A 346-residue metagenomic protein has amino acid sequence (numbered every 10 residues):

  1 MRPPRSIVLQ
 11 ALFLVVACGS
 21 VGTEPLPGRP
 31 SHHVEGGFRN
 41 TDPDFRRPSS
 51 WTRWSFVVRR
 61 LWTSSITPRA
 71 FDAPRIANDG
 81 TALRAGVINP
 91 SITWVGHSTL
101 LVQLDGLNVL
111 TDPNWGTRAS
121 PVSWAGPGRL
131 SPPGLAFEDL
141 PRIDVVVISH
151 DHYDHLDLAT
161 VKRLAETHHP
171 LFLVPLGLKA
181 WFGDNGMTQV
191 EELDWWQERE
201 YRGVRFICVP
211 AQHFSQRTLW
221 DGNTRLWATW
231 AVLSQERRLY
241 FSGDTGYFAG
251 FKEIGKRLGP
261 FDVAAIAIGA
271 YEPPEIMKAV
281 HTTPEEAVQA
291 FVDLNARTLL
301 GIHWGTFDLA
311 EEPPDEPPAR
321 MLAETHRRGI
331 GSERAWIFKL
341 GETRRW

Functional and structural regions predicted by a protein language model:
V8-A17: Bacterial N-terminal signal peptides
C18-D139, L233-G243, D262-G269, A323 (+1 more regions): Metallo-beta-lactamase
G19-F45, V145, T160, L171-L173 (+3 more regions): Cap/insert and terminal regions of metallo-dependent hydrolase folds
I66-N89, V174-R237, R320-E342: Metallo-beta-lactamase
T99-Q103, E200-D262, K278, T282-E286: Catalytic core of the metallo-beta-lactamase
P113-P133, F214-G222, E272-H281, D308: Acidic/histidine-rich helix-loop elements that form or flank divalent-metal/phosphate-binding sites at the catalytic
P113-W115, D151, A211-H213, G243-T245 (+2 more regions): Active-site metal-binding loops of divalent metal-dependent hydrolases
S123-L173, Q189, G259-A265: Active-site metal-binding motif and surrounding structural segment of the metallo-beta-lactamase
